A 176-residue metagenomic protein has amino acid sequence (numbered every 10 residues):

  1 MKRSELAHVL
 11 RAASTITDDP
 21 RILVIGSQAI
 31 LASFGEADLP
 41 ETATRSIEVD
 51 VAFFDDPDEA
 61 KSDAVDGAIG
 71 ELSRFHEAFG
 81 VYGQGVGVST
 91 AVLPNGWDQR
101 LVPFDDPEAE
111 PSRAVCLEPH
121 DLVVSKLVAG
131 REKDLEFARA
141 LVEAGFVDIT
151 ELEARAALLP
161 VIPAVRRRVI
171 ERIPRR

Functional and structural regions predicted by a protein language model:
M1-R176: Compositionally biased terminal segments of proteins
